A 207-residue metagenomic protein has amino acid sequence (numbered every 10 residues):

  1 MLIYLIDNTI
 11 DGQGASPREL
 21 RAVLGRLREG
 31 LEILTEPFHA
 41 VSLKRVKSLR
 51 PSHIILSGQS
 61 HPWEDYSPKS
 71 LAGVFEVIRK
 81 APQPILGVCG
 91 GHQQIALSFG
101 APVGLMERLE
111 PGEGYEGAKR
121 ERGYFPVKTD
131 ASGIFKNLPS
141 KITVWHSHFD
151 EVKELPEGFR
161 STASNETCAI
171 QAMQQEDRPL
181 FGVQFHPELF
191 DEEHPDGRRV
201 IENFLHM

Functional and structural regions predicted by a protein language model:
I3-R28: Short, charged N-terminal beta->alpha structural module
I6-N8, F38, G90: Cofactor-binding loop segments of dinucleotide-utilizing enzymes, especially the Rossmann-like FAD- and NAD(P)+-binding
N8-D11, Q59, R178, E188: Flexible loop residues that form catalytic and substrate-binding hotspots at small-molecule/glycan-binding clefts
G12, F185-M207: Acyltransferase
G12, H61-W63, H92, V152-K153 (+1 more regions): Glycine-rich nucleotide phosphate-binding loop and flanking beta-alpha elements of Rossmann-like dinucleotide-binding
L20-V23, S70-F75, V103-L105, T162-A163 (+1 more regions): Glycine-rich, phosphate-binding/catalytic loops in enzymes
R21-G87, F99: Flexible gly/pro-rich beta->alpha loop and the following alpha-helix that scaffold active-site loops
L86, L97-P195: Pocket-forming structural segment of enzyme catalytic cores
